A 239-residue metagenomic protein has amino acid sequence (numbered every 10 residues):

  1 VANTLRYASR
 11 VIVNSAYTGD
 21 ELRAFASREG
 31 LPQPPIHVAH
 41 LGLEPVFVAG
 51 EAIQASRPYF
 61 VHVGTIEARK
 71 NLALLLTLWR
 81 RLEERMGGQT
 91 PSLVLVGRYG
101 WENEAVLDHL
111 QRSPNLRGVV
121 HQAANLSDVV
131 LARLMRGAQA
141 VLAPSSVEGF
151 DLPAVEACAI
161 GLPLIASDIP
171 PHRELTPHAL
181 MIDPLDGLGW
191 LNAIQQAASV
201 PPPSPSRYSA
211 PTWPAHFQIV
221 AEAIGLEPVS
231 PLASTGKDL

Functional and structural regions predicted by a protein language model:
V1-L239: Carbohydrate transferase catalytic cores enriched for Leloir-type hexosyltransferases
